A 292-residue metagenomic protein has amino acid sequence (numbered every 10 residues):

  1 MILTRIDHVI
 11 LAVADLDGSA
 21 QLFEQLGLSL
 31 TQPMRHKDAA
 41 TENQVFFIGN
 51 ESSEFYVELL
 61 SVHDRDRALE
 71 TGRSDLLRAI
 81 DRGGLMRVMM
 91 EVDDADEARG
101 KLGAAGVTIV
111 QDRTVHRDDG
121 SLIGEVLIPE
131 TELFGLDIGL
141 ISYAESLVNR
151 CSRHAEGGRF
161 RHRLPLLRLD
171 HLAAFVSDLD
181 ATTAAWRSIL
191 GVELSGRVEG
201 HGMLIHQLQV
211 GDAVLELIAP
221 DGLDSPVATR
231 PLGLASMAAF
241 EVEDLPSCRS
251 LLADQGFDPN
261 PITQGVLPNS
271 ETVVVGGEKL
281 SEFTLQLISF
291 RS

Functional and structural regions predicted by a protein language model:
M1-D66, L287: An N-terminus-focused feature that recognizes amino-terminal "leader" regions
R5-A14, Q44-G49, D66-L102, R168-S177 (+3 more regions): Vicinal oxygen chelate
L16-L30, A98-A105, D178-L194, D254: Amphipathic alpha-helical segments
Q32-R35, R73-R78, Q111-D112, I128: Catalytic micro-motifs at enzyme active sites that drive phosphoryl/nucleotidyl and oxygen chemistry
H36-A39, R117, V198-G200, G265-L267: A short beta-turn/loop motif at secondary-structure boundaries
Q44-F46, N50, E54-Y56, D96-P165 (+4 more regions): Vicinal oxygen chelate
R67, V148, E216-L217, S225: Short loop/beta submotifs within extracellular cysteine-rich repeat domains
E156-V214, I218: Aromatic-anchored, glycine/proline-accented short structural segments that stabilize local strand-turns or short
